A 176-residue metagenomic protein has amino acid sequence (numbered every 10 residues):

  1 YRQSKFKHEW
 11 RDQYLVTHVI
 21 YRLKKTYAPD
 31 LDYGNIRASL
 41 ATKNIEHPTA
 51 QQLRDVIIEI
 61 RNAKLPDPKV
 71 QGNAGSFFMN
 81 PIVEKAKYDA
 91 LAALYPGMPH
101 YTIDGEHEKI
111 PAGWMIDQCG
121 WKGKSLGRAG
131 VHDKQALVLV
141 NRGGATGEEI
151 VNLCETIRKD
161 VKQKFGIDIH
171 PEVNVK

Functional and structural regions predicted by a protein language model:
Y1-E148, K164-K176: Phosphate/pyrophosphate- and phosphate-bearing ligand-binding catalytic cores of soluble enzymes
V161: Conserved ATP-binding N-box helix of the HATPase_c
